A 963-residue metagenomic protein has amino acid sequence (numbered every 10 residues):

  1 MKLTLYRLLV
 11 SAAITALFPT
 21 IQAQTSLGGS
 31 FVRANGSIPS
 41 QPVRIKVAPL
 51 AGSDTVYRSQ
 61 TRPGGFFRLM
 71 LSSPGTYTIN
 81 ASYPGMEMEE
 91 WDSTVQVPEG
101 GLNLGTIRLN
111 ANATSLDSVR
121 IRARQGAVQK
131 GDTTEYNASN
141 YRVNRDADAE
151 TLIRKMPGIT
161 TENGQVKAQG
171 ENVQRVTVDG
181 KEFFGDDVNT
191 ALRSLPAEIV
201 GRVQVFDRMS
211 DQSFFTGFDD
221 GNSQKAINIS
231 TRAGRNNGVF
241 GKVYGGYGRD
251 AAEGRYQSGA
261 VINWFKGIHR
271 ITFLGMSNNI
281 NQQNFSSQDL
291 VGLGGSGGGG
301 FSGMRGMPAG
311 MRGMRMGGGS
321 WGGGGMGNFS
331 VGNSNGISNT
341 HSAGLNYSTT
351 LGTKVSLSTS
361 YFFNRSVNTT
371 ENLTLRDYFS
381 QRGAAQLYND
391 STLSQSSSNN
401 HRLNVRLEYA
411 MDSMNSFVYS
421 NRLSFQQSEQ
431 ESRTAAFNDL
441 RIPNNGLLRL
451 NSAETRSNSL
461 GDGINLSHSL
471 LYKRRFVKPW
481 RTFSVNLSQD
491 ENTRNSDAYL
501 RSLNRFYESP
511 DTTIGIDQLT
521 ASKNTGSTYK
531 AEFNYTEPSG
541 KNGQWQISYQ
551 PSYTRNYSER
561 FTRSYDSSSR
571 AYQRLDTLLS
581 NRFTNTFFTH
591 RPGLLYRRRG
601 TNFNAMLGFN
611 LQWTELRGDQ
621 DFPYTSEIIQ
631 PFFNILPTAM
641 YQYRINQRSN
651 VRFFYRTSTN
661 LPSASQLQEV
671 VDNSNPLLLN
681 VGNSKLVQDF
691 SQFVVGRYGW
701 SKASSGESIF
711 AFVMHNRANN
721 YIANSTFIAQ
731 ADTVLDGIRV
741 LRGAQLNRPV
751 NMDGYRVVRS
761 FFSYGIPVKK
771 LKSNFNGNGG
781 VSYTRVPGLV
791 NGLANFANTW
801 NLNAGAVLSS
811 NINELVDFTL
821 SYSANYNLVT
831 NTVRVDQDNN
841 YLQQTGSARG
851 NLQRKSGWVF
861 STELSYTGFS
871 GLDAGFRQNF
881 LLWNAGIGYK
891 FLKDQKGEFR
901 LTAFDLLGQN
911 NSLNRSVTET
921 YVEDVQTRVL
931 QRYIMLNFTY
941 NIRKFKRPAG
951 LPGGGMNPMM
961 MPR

Functional and structural regions predicted by a protein language model:
Q24, F66-R68, E89, Q96-G101 (+20 more regions): Membrane-proximal, glycine/serine-rich, low-complexity loop/turn segments characteristic of large bacterial
Q24, S30-Q41: Structural motif
A48-D54, T76-D92: A short, solvent-exposed loop/turn motif at the edges and junctions of modular extracellular/periplasmic domains
A51-F66: Short, acidic Ser/Thr/Gly-rich low-complexity loop/linker segments typical of extracellular and cell-surface proteins
T216-G217, N284-L290, T370-L387, Q395 (+15 more regions): Outer-membrane beta-barrel translocator domains and adjoining extracellular loop/strand segments of Gram-negative
A251-A252, N335-I337, Q395-S397, N458-D462 (+10 more regions): Replace "Gram-negative outer membrane beta-barrel proteins" with "bacterial and organellar outer membrane beta-barrel
S391, T528-K530, R574-F583, V687 (+2 more regions): Outer membrane beta-barrel strand-and-loop segments of large Gram-negative receptors, especially TonB-dependent
Q518, Q544-S649, V833-D838: Signature of Gram-negative outer-membrane beta-barrel scaffolds
